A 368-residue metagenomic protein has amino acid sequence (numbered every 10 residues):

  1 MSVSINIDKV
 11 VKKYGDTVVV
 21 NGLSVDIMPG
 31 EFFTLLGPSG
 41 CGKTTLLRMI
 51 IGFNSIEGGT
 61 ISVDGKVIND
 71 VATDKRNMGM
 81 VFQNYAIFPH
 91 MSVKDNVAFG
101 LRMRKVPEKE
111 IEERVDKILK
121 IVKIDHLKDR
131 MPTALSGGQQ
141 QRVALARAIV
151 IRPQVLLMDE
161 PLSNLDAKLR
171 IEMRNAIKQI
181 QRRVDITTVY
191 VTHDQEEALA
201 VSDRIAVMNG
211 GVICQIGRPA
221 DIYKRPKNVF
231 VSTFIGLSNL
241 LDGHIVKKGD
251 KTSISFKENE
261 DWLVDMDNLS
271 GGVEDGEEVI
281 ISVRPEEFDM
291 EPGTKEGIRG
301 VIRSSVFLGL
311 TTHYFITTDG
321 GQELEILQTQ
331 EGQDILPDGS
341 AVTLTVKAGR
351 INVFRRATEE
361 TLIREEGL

Functional and structural regions predicted by a protein language model:
L23-T34, F88: Pre-Walker A (P-loop) beta-loop-beta motif of ABC nucleotide-binding domains
F32, T73-T233: ABC ATPase nucleotide-binding domains
L36-P38: The feature captures the beta-strand-to-loop junction immediately N-terminal to the Walker
I51: Helix-to-loop junction immediately C-terminal to a conserved catalytic motif
G59-V67: Conserved ABC transporter NBD signature motif
S238, K247-L368: Non-catalytic connector elements of ABC transporters
